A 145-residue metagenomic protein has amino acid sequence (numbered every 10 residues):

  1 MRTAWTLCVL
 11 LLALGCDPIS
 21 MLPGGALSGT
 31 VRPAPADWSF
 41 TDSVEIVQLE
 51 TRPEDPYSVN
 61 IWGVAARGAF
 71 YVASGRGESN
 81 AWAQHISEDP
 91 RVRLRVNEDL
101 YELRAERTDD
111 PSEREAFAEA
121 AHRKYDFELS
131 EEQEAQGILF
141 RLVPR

Functional and structural regions predicted by a protein language model:
M1-W5: Bacterial N-terminal signal peptides that target proteins for export
L12-G15: C-terminal motif of bacterial Sec signal peptides marking the signal peptidase cleavage site
D17-P56: Short, conserved active-site entrance elements at the starts or edges of catalytic domains
P35-D37, D55-Y57, G77-R145: Short, structured beta-strand-loop surface elements
L49, Y71-A73, L94: Short hydrophobic/aromatic-rich beta-strand segments that constitute the beta-sheet cores of beta-sandwich/beta-barrel
W62-A65, R95: Well-ordered beta-strand positions
G68-A69, D99: Beta-strand-connecting loop/turn residues
